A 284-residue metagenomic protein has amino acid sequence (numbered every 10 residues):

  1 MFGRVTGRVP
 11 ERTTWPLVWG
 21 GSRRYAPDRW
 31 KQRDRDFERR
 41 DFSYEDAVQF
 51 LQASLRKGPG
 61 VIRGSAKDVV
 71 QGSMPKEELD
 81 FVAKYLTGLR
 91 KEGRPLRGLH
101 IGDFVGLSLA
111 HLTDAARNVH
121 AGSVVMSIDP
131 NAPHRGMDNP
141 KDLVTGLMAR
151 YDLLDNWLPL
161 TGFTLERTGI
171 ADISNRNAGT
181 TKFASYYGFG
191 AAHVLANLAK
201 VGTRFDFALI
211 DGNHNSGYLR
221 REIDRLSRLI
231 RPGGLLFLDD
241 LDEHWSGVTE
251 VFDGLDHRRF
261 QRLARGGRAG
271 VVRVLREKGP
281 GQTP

Functional and structural regions predicted by a protein language model:
M1-D68: Membrane-proximal basic amphipathic "stem/tether" segments
P16, D34, G64-S73, L79 (+1 more regions): S-adenosylmethionine/decaboxylated-SAM
